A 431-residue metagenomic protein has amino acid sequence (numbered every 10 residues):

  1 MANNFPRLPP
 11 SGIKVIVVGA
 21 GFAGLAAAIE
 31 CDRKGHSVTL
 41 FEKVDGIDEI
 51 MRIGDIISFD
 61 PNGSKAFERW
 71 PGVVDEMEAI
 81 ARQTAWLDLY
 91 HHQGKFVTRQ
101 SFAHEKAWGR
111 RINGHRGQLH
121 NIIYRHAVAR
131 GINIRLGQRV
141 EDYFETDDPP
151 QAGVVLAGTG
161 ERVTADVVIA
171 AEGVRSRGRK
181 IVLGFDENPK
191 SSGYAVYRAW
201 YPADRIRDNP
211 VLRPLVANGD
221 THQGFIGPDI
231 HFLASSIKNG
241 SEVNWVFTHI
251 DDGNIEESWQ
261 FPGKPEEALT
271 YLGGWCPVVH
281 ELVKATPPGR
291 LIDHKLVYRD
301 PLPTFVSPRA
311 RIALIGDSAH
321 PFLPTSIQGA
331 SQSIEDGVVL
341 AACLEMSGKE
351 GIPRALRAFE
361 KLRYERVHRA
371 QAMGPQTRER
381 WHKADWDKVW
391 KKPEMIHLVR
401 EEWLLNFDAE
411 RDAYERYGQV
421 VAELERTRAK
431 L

Functional and structural regions predicted by a protein language model:
A2-I13, W86, H92-G94, E281 (+3 more regions): C-terminal helical "tail/cap" subdomain of flavin- and related membrane-associated enzymes
A2-I16, K43, D48-D60: Accessory recognition modules or surfaces
G12-I13, T164-A165, R309-A310: Active-site acidic short loop of glycosyltransferases
K14, S37, E242: Residues at the starts of beta-strands that form the adenosine-phosphate
V17-R33, S37, F41-V44, I169-A170 (+4 more regions): Conserved mid-domain beta->alpha element of the FAD-binding
I47-D48, R177-G178, P321-L323: Catalytic P-loop NTPase motifs of RecA-like helicase/translocase cores
I47-H126, W381, K392: Active-site-adjacent segment of FAD-dependent monooxygenases/related oxidoreductases
N121-P288: Conserved FAD-binding catalytic core of PHBH/FMO-like flavoproteins
